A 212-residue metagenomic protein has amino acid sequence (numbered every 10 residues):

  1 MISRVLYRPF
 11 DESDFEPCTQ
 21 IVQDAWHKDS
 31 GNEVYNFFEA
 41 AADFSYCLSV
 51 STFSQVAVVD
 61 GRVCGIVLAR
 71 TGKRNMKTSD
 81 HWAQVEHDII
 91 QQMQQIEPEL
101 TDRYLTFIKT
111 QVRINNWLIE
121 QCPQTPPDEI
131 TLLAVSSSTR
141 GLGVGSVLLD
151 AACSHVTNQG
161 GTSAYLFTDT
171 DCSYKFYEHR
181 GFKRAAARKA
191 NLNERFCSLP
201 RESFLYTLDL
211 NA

Functional and structural regions predicted by a protein language model:
R4-Q20, T71-G72: A short beta-loop-alpha structural element at the N-terminal edge of CoA-dependent acyl/N-acetyltransferase catalytic
Q20-N36, S45-Y46, T71-M76: Helix-loop element at the rim of GNAT/NAT acetyltransferase active sites that forms part of the acceptor-substrate
N32-D60, C64, L68, I89-Q92 (+1 more regions): Active-site rim helix/loop that mediates acceptor-substrate recognition in acyltransferases
K73-D128, L192-L199: Conserved acyl-donor/pantetheine-binding loop and adjacent beta-alpha core of acyl/acetyltransferases and related
N116, S146, T170-A187: Conserved active-site alpha-helix within GNAT-family acetyltransferase domains
P127-D128, V156-D169: Conserved GNAT acetyl-CoA-binding A-motif
T131-R140, Y165-K175, N191-E194: Conserved beta-strand-loop-alpha-helix junction that forms the acyl-donor binding cleft
V135, G141-S154, H179: Conserved acetyl-CoA-binding loop-helix of GNAT-fold acetyltransferases
